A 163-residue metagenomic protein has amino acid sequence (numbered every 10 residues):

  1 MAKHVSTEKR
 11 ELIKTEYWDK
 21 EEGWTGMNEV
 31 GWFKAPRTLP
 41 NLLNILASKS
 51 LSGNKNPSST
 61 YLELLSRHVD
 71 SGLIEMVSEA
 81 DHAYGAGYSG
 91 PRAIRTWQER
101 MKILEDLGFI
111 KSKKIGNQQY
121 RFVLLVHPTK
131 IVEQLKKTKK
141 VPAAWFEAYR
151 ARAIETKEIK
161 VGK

Functional and structural regions predicted by a protein language model:
M1-V77, D81: Short recognition helix of helix-turn-helix/winged-helix DNA-binding domains
W18, K113-K114, R121-T129, Q134: Short, cationic/aromatic linear interface patches that serve as DNA/RNA-contacting surfaces or protein-partner docking
E22-G23, K49, G72, G87 (+3 more regions): Short, flexible coil/linker elements and helix-boundary hinge sites characteristic of intrinsically disordered
K34-P40, K49-G53, G85-G87, W97-L104 (+1 more regions): Short linear motifs at secondary-structure transitions and domain/linker junctions
Y61, R100, F109-K111, L125-H127 (+1 more regions): Short, hydrophobic/aromatic alpha-helical segments in well-folded domains
R67-V123: Winged helix-turn-helix DNA-binding recognition segment
P128-K163: Short, amphipathic alpha-helical interaction segments positioned at domain boundaries
